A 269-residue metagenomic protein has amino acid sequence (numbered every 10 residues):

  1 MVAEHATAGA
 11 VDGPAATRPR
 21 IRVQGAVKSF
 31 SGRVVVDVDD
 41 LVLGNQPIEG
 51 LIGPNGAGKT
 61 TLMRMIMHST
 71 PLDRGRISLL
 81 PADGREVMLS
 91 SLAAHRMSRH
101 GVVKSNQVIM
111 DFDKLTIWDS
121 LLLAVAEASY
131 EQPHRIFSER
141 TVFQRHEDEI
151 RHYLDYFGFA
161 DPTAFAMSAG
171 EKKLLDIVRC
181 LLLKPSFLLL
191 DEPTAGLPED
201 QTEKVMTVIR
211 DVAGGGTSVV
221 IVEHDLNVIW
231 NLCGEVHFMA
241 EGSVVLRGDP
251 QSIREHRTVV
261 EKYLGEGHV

Functional and structural regions predicted by a protein language model:
V2-A8, G13-V269: Glycine-rich phosphate-binding loops of nucleotide-dependent enzymes
